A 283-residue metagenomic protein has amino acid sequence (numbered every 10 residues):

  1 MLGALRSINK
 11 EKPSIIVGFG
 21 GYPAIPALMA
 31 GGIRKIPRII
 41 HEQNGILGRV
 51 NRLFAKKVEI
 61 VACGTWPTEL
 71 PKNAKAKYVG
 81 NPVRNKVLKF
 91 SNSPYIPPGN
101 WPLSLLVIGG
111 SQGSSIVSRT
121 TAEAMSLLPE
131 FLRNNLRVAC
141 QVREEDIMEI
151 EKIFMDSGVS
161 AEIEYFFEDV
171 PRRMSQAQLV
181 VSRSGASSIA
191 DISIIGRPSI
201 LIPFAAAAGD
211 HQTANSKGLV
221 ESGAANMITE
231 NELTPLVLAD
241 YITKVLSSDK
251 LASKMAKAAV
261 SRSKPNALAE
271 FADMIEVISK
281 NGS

Functional and structural regions predicted by a protein language model:
M1-I15: An amphipathic, basic-hydrophobic alpha-helix
P13-I15, S175-A190, R197-P198: Acidic donor-binding loop of glycosyltransferase active sites
M29, P171, I189-R197, K217: Short alpha-helical segment that forms part of, or immediately flanks, the ligand-binding pocket in carbohydrate-active
G32-N92: Active-site-proximal region of nucleotide-activated glycan assembly enzymes, centered on histidine/acidic-rich loops
I36-P37, Q178-L179, G196-F204, A224: Structural loop-to-beta junction motif characteristic of Rossmann-like glycosyltransferase folds
N92-L179, T213-K217, E221, I228-L238: Donor-nucleotide binding loops and adjacent catalytic segments primarily of GT-B fold Leloir glycosyltransferases
L251-P265: A short, well-ordered alpha-helix in the C-terminal region of glycosyltransferases
K264-S283: C-terminal alpha-helical cap of glycosyltransferases
